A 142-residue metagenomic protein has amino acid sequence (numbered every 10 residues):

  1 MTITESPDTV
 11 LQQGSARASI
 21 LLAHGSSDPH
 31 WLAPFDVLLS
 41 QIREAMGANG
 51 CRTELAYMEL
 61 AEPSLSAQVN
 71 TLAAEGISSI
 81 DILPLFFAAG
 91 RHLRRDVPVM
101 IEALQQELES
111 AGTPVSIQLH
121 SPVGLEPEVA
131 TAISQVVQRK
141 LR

Functional and structural regions predicted by a protein language model:
M1-R142: Active-site-proximal alpha-helix that buttresses catalytic centers in soluble enzyme cores
